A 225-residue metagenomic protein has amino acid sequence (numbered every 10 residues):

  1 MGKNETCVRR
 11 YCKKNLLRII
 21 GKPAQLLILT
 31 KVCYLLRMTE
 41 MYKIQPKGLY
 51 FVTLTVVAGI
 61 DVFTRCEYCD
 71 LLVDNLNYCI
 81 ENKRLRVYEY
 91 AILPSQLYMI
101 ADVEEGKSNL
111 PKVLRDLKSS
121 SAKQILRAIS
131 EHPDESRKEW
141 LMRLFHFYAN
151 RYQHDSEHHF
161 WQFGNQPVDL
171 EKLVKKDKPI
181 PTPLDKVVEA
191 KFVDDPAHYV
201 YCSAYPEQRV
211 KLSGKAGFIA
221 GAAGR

Functional and structural regions predicted by a protein language model:
M1-R225: Short catalytic/metal-binding and nucleic-acid-binding patches
